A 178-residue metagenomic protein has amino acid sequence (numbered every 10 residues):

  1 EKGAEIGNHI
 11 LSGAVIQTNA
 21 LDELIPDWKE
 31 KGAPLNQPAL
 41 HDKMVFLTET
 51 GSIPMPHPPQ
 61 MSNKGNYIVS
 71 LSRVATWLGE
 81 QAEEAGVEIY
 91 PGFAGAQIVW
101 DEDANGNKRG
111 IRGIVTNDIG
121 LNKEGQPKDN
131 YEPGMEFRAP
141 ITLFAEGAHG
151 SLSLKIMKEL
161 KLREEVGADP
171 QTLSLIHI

Functional and structural regions predicted by a protein language model:
G3-T48: N-terminal FAD cofactor-binding segment of flavoenzymes
E5-T18, F144-A145, G150-L152, I156-L160: Internal hydrophobic scaffold segments of catalytic domains
D27-W28, E88, R163: Short coil/loop linkers at secondary-structure junctions
K43-S153: Feature captures the FAD/FMN-dependent oxidoreductase FAD-binding
Y131-E136, H149-S174: Central helical "cap/lid" subdomain
I176-I178: Conserved small/polar residues in nucleotide/adenosyl-binding loops
